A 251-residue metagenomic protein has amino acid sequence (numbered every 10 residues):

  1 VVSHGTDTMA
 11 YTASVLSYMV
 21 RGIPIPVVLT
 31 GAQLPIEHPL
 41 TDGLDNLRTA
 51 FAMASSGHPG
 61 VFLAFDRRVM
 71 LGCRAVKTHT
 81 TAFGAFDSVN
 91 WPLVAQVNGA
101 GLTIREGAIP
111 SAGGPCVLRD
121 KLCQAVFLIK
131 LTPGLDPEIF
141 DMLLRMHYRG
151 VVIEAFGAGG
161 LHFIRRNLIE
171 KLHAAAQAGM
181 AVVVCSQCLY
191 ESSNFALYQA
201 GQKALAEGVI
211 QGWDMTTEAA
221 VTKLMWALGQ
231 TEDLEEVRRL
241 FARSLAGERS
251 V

Functional and structural regions predicted by a protein language model:
V2-H4, V28-G31, F62-R67, K130 (+2 more regions): Short beta-strand segments
V2-P24, F163-K171: Short Gly/Thr/Asp-enriched flexible loops that form oxyanion-binding sites at enzyme active sites
H4-A10, R68-V69, G157-G160, Y190: Gly/Ser/Thr-rich loops at beta-strand to alpha-helix junctions that form or flank small-molecule/cofactor-binding
R21, S55, H173-Q177: Anion (oxyanion) recognition and catalysis
L29-N98: Internal gly/pro-rich beta-alpha loop/helix module that stabilizes soluble enzyme cofactors or their anionic handles
L71-I153, G157-A158, F163-I164, S244-V251: Accessory alpha-helical/coil subdomains and C-terminal extensions that flank or cap enzyme catalytic cores
A158-V251: C-terminal non-catalytic interaction/assembly regions of soluble proteins
